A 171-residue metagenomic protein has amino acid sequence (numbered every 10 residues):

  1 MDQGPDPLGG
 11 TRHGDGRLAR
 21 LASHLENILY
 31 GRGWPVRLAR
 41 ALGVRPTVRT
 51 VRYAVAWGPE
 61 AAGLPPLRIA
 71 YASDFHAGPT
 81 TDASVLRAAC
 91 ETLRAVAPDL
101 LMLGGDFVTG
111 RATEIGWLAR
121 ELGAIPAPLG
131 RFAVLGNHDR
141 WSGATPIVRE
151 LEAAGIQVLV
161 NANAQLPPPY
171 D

Functional and structural regions predicted by a protein language model:
M1-R68, F75, P79: Acidic, histidine-bearing metal-coordination/catalytic regions of metal-dependent phosphoesterases
L8-G10, L101, Y170: A generic alpha-helix propensity feature with a strong bias for hydrophobic helices
P59, H138, Q165: Residue-level detector of flexible, active-site-proximal loop/helix-junction positions within diverse enzyme catalytic
G63-Q157: Membrane-embedded segments
V160-A162: Short loop/edge segments at beta-strand edges and connector loops that shape dinucleotide/nucleotide cofactor-binding
Q165-D171: Short, intrinsically disordered, charge-balanced linker/junction segments flanking boundaries in proteins
